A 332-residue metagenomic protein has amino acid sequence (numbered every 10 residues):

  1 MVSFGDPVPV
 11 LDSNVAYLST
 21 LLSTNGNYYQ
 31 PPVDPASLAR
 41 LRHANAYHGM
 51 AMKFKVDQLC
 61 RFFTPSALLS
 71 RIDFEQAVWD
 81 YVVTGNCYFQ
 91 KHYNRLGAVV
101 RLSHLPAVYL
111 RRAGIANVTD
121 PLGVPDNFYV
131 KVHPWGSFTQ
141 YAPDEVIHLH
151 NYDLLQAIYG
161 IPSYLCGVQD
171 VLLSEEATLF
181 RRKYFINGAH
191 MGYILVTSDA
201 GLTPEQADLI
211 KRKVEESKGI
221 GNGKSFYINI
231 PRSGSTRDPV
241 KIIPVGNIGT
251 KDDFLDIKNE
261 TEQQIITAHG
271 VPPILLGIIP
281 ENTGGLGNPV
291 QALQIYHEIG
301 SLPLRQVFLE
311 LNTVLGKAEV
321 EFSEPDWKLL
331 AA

Functional and structural regions predicted by a protein language model:
M1-I115, I158, I248, P289 (+3 more regions): Flexible, gly/proline-biased loop segments at the beginnings of proteins or at boundaries between secondary-structure
V2-S3, V10, K131, G136-Q264 (+4 more regions): Extended, charged amphipathic alpha-helical segments
P7, S13-V15, G26, P35 (+11 more regions): Short linear motifs in intrinsically disordered/low-complexity regions
A16, S70, E75, C87 (+4 more regions): Generic hydrophobic-segment detector
P32, R95-G160: Active-site and NAD+-binding cores of ADP-ribose-processing enzymes
W79-V82, V118-V124, I186-N187, G219: Short, surface-exposed loop and linker segments with low hydrophobicity and enrichment for Pro/Ser/Thr
Y81, Y88, F128-Y129, F185: Aromatic side chains
